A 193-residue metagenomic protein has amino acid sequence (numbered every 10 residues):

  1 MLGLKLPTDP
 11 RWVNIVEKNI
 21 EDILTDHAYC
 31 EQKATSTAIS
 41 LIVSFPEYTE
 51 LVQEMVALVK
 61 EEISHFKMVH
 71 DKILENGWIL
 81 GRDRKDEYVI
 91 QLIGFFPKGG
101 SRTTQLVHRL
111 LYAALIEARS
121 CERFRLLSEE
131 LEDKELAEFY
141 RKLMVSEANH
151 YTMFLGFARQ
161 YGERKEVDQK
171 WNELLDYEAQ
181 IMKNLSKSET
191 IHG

Functional and structural regions predicted by a protein language model:
M1-G193: Non-heme di-metal
